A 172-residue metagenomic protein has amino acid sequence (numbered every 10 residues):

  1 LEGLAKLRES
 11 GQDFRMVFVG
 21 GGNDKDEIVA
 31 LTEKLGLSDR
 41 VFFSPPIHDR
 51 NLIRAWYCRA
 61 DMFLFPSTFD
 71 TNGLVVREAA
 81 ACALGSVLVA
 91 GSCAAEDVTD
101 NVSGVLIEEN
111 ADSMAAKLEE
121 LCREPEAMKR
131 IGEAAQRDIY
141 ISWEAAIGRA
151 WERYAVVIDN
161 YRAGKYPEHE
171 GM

Functional and structural regions predicted by a protein language model:
V29-I47: Nucleotide-activated donor-binding/catalytic signature segment of Leloir-type glycosyltransferases, i.e., the conserved
P46, R54-A60: Short alpha-helical donor nucleotide-sugar binding micro-motif in glycosyltransferases
T68: Aromatic "clamp/platform" in nucleotide-sugar-dependent glycosyltransferases that forms part of the donor/acceptor
G85-V89: Short hydrophobic beta-strand element within catalytic cores of glycosyltransferases and related nucleotide-activated
D100-N101, V105-A111, E120-P125: Conserved acidic donor-binding segment of nucleotide-sugar-dependent glycosyltransferases
S113, A127-I141, E152: A short, well-ordered alpha-helix in the C-terminal region of glycosyltransferases
W143-M172: C-terminal alpha-helical cap of glycosyltransferases
